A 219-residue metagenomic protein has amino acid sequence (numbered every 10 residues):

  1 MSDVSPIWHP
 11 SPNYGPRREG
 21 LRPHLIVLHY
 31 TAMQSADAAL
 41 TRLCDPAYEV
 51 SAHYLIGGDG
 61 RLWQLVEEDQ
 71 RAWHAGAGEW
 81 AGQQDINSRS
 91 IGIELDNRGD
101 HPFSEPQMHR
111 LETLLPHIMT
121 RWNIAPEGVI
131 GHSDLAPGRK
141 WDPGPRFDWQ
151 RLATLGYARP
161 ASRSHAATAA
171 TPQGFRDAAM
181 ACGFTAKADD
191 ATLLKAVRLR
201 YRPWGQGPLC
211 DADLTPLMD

Functional and structural regions predicted by a protein language model:
S2-E127: Active-site-adjacent loop/helix surface patches within enzyme catalytic domains that shape the substrate-binding cleft
G99-D219: Basic/polar, cationic surfaces and motifs that engage anionic cell-wall and phosphate/carboxylate ligands
